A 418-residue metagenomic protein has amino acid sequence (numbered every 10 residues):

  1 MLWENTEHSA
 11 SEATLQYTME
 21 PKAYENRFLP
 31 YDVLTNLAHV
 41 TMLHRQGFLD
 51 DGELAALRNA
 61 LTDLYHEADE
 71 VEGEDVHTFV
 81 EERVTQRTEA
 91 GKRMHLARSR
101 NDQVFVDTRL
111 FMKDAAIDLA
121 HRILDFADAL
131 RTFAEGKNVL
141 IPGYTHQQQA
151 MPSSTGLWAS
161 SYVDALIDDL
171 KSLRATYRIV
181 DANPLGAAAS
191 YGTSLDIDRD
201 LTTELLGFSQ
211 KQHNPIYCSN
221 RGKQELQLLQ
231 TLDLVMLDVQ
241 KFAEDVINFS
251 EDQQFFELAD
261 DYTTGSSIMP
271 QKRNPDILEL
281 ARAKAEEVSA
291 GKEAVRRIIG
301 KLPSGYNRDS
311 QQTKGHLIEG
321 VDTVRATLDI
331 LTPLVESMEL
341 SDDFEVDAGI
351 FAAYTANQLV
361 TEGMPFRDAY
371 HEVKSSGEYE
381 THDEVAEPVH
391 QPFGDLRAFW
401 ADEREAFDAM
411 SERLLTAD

Functional and structural regions predicted by a protein language model:
M1-G192, I197-T203, G265, L278-L280 (+2 more regions): A helix-coil-helix interface module used to build multimeric assemblies and to scaffold catalytic/cofactor sites
M1-T35, A90, M269-D418: Glycine-rich cofactor/substrate-binding loops
T41, R45, H66, T85 (+14 more regions): Charged/polar positions within long, soluble alpha-helices
A56-L57, L205, Q358, E372: Generic alpha-helical secondary-structure signal
T62-D75, Q224-L228, S376-P392: Short amphipathic alpha-helical segments at helix boundaries and their inter-helical linkers
R100, Q212-I216, A348, A356: A structural signal for small-residue-enriched, beta-sheet-centric alpha/beta enzyme cores and oligomeric scaffold folds
R109-L124, E135, I141-P142, Q148-K301 (+1 more regions): Charged, flexible cofactor/metal-binding loops and thiol motifs
